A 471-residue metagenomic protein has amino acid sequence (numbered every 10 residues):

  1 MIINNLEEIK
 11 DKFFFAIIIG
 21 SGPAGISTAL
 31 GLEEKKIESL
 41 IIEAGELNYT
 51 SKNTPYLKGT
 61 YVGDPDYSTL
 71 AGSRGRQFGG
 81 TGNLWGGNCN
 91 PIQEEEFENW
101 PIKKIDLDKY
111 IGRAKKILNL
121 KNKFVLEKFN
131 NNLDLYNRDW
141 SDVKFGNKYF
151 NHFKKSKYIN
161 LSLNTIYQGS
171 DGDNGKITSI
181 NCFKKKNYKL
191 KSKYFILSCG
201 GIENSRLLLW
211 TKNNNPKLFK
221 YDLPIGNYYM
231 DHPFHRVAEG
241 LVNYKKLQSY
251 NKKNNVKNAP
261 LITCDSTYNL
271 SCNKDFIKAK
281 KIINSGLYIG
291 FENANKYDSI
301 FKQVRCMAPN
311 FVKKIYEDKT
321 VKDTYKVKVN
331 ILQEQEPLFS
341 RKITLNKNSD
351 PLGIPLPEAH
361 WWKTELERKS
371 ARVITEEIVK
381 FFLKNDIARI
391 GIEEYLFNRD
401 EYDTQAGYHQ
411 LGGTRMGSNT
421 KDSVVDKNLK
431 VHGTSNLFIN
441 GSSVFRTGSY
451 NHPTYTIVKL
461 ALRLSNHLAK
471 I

Functional and structural regions predicted by a protein language model:
M1-A16, E34-K35, K470: Extreme N-terminal leader/targeting segments of oxidoreductases
F14-I41: N-terminal Rossmann-like FAD-binding beta1-loop-alpha1 element of flavoenzymes
E34, L47, F183-N254, G441 (+3 more regions): Glycine-rich loop(s) and the adjacent beta-strand/alpha-helix scaffold that form part
T50-N53, T81, G87, S205-T211: Short, solvent-exposed loop/turn and secondary-structure capping segments
K58-V125, F339-K347: Redox-cofactor-proximal catalytic regions of oxidoreductases
T60-Y61, D222-M230, F234-P355, Q410 (+2 more regions): FAD cofactor-binding and catalytic pocket of flavoenzymes
I102-S179, E401-A406: Conserved redox-cofactor binding core of oxidoreductases
S162-D173, T324-Q335, S340, L352-T447 (+1 more regions): A glycine-rich dinucleotide-binding beta-alpha-beta segment and adjacent secondary-structure elements that constitute
